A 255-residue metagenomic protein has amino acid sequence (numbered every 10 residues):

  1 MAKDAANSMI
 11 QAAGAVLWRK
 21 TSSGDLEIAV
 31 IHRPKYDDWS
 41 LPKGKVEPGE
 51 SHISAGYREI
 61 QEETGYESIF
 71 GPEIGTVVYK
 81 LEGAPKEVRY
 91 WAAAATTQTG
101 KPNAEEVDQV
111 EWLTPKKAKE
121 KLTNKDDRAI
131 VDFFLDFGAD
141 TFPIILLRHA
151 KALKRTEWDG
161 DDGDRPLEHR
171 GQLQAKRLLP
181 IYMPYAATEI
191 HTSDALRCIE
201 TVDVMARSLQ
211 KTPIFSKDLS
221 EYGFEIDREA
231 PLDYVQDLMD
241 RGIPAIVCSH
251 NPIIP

Functional and structural regions predicted by a protein language model:
A2-L41, I144-H149: N-terminal strand-loop-strand
S23-E67, E157-P166: Conserved Nudix-box catalytic region and its N-terminal flanking loop in Nudix hydrolases and closely related
E27, A186-I190, I243-A245: Short active-site oxyanion
G44, D140-I226: Active-site-proximal alpha-helix that buttresses catalytic centers in soluble enzyme cores
V46-P72, T76-F133: Unchanged
E50, A195-I199, H250-P252: Alpha-helix N-cap/helix-start capping motif
A230-P255: Active-site-adjacent alpha-helix immediately C-terminal to a catalytic or transition-state-stabilizing loop
